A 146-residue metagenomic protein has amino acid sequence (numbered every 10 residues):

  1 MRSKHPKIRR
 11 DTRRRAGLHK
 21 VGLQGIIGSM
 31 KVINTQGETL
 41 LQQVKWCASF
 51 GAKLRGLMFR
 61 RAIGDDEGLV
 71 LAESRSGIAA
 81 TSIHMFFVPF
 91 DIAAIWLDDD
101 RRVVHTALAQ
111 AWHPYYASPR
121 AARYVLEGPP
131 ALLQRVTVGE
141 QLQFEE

Functional and structural regions predicted by a protein language model:
M1-S29: N-terminal amphipathic/basic-hydrophobic helices that include classical n-h-c signal peptides and signal-anchor
G22-E146: Compact, glycine-rich, soluble single-domain proteins
